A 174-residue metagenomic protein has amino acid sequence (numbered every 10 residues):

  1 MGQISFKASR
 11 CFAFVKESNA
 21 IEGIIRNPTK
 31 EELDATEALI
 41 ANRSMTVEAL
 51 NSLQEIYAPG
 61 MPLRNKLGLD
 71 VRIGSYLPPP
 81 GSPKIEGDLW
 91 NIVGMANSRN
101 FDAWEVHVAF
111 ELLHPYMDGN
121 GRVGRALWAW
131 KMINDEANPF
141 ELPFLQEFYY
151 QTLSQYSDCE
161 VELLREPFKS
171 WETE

Functional and structural regions predicted by a protein language model:
M1-E174: FIC/Doc superfamily catalytic core
